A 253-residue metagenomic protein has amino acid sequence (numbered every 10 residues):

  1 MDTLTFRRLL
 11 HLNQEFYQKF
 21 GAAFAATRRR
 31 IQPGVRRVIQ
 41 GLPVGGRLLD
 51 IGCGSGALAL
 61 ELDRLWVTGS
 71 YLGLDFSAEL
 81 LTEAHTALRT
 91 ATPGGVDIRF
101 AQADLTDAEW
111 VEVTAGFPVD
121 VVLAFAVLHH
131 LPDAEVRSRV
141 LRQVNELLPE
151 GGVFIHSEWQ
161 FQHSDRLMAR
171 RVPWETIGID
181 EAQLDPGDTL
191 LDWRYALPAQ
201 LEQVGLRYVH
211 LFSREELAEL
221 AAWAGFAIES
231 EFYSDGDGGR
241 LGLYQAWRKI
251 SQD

Functional and structural regions predicted by a protein language model:
M1-P43, A57, E61: Conserved class I S-adenosyl-L-methionine
G45-G52: Conserved class I S-adenosyl-L-methionine
S55-W110: Class I SAM-dependent methyltransferase SAM/SAH-binding core
L123: A conserved beta-strand element that flanks and buttresses the S-adenosyl-L-methionine
S138-E150: A short glycine-rich, Lys/Arg-flanked "PGG" loop and its adjoining helix->strand segment in the class I
I155-L220: SAM-dependent methyltransferase
F226-G236: Conserved S-adenosyl-L-methionine
D237-D253: Core SAM-dependent methyltransferase catalytic element
